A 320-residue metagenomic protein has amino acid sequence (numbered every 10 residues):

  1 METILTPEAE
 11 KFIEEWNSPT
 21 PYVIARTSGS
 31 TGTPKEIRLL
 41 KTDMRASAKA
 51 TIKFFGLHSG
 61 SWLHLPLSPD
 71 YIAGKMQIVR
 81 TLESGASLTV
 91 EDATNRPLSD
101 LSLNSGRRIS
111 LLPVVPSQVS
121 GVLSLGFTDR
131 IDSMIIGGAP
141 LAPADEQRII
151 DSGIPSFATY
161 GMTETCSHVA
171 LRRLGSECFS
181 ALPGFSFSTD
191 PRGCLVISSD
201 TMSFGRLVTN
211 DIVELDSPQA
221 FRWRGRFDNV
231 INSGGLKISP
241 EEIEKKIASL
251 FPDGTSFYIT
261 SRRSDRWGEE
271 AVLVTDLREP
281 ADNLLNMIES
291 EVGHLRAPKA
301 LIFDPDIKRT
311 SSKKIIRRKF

Functional and structural regions predicted by a protein language model:
E8-R26, S59-W62: Conserved pre-ATP/AMP-binding loop-to-beta segment of ANL
Y22-K49, G56: Conserved AMP-binding A3 loop
S30, G138, G161, D211 (+1 more regions): Active-site glycine-centered loops adjacent to acidic/histidine catalytic or metal-binding residues that shape
L39-A46, W62-G121: AMP-binding/adenylate-forming
L123-G175: Gly/Ser/Thr-rich phosphate-binding loop
S186-E214, D276: AMP-binding/adenylate-forming core of the ANL superfamily
N210-R296: AMP-binding/adenylate-forming catalytic core of the ANL superfamily
V272-D276, M287-F320: Conserved C-terminal "lid"/linker of ANL adenylate-forming enzymes
